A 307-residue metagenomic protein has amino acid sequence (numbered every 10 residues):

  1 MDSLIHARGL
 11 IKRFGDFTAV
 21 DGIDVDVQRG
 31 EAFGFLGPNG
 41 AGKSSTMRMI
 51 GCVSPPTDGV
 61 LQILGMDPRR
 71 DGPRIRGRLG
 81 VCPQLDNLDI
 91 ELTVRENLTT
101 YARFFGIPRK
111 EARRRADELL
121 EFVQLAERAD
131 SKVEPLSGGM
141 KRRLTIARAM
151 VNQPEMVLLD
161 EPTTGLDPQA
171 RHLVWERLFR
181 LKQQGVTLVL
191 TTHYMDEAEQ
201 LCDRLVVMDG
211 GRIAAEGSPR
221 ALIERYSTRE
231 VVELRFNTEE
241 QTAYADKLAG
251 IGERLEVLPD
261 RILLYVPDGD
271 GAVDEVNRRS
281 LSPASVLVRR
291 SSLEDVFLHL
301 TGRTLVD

Functional and structural regions predicted by a protein language model:
G59-D67, R74-I75: Conserved ABC transporter NBD signature motif
T99, R103, K110-R128: Conserved ABC ATPase "signature" region
K132-L136: Conserved ABC ATPase signature
Q153: Conserved catalytic motifs of ABC-family nucleotide-binding domains
V157-D160: Catalytic Walker B motif of ABC-type/P-loop ATPase nucleotide-binding domains
W175-P267: ABC transporter nucleotide-binding domain
